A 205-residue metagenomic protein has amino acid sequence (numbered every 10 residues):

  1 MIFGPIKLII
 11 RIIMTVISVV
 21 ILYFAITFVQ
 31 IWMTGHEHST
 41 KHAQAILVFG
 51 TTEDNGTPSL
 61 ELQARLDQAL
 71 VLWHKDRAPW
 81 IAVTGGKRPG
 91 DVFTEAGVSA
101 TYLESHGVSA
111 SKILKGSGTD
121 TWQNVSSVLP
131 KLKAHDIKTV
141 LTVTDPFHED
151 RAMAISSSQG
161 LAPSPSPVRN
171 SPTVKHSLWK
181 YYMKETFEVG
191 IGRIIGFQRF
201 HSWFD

Functional and structural regions predicted by a protein language model:
M1-H38: N-terminal type II signal-anchor transmembrane helix that functions as the membrane-insertion/stop-transfer segment
F28, L178-S202: A transmembrane-helix-recognition feature enriched in membrane-embedded lipid enzymes and envelope glyco-/phospholipid
F28-M183: A structural signal for short, hydrophobic/glycine-enriched beta-strand patches
